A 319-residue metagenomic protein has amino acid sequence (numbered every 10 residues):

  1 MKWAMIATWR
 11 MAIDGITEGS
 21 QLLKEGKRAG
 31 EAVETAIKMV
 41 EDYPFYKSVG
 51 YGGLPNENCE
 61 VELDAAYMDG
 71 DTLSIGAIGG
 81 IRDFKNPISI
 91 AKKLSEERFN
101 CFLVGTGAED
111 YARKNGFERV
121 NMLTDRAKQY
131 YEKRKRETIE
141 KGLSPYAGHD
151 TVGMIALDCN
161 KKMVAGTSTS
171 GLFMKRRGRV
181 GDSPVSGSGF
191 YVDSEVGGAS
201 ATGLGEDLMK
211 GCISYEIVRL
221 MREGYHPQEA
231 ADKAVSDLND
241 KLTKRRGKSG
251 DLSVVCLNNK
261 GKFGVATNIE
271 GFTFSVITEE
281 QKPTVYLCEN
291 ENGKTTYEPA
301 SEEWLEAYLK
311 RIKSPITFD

Functional and structural regions predicted by a protein language model:
M1-D319: Alpha/propeptide regions of enzymes that mature by internal proteolysis
